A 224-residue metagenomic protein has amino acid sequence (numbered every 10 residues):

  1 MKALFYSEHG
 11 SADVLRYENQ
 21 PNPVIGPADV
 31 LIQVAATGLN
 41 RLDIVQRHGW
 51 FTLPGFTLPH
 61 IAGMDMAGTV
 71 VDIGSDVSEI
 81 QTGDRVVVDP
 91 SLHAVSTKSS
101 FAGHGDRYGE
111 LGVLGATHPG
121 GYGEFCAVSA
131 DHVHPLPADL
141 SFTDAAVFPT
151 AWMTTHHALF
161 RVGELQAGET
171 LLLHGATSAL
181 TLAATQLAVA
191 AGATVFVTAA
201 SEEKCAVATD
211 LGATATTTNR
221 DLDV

Functional and structural regions predicted by a protein language model:
A12-E18, W50-L53, G109, A116 (+1 more regions): Short gly/ser/thr-rich secondary-structure transition/capping motifs
P21-G38, W50-F101, T117-H118, P137-D139: Glycine-rich beta-strand-centered segment in the early N-terminal region that forms part of a ligand/cofactor-binding
R41-H48: Cytochrome P450 core scaffold surrounding the K-helix E-X-X-R motif and the conserved "meander" helix-loop region
L92-G175: NAD(P)H dinucleotide-binding glycine-rich loop of Rossmann-like/cofactor-binding domains, especially the beta1-alpha1
T143-L222: Mid-domain Rossmann-like dinucleotide-binding core that forms the NAD(H)/NADP(H) cofactor-binding site
